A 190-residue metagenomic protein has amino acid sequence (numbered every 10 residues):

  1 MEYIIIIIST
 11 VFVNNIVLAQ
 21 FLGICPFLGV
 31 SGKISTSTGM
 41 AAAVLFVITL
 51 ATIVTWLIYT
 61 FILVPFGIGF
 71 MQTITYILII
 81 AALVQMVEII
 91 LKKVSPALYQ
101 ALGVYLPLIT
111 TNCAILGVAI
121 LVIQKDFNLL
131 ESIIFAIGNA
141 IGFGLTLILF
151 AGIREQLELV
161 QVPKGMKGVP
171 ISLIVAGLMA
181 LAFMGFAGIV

Functional and structural regions predicted by a protein language model:
M1-I5, L57-M71, I120-I133, A187-V190: Helix-coil boundary and interhelical linker segments in multi-pass alpha-helical membrane proteins
Y3-L18, G67-A82, I133-T146: Structural signature of hydrophobic alpha-helical transmembrane segments
I6, V13, V44, T49-I53 (+4 more regions): Hydrophobic core segments of alpha-helical transmembrane domains in multi-pass membrane transport and ion-translocation
F21-G29, E88-V94, V104-L106, C113-D126: Generic transmembrane alpha-helix signature in multi-pass membrane proteins, especially transporters/channels
L22-T36, V84-L98, F150-Q161: C-terminal ends of transmembrane helices
S35-F46, F70-Y76, L98-T110, G165-I171: Cytoplasmic-side transmembrane-helix entry/capping segments in multi-pass membrane proteins
T60-G103: Ordered, amphipathic secondary-structure segments that act as subunit-interaction surfaces in large macromolecular
E155-L173: Interfacial loop-to-transmembrane junctions
